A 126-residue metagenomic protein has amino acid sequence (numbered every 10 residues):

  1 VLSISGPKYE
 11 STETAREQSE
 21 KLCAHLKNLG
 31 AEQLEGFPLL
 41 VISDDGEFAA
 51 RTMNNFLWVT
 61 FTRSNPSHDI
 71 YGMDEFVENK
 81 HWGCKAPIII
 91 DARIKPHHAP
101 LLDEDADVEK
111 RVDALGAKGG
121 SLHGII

Functional and structural regions predicted by a protein language model:
V1-I126: Charged, compositionally biased interaction regions
